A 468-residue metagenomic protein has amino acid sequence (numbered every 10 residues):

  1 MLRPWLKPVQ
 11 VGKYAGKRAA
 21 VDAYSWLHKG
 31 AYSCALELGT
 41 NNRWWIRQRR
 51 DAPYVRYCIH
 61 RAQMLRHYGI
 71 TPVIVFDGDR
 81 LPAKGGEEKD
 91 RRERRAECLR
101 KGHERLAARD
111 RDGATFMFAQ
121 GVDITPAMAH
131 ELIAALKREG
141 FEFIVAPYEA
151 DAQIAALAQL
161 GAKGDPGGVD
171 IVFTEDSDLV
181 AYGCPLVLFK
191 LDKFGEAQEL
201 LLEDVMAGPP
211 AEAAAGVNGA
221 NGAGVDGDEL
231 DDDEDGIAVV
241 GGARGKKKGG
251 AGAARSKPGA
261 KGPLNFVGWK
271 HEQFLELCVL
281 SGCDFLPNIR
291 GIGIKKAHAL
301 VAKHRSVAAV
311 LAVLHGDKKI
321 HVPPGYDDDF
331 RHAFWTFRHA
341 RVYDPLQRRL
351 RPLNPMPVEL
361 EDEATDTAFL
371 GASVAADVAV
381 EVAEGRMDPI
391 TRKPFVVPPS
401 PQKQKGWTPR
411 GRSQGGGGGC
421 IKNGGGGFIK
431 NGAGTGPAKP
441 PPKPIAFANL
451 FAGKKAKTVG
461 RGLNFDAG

Functional and structural regions predicted by a protein language model:
M1-W5, R56: Eukaryotic beta-rich interaction modules
L6-A15, P209-G219, G224-G468: Non-catalytic nucleic-acid-binding/docking modules located in mid-to-C-terminal regions of nucleic-acid enzymes
K13-E149, Q153-G164, N218-N221, L230-D233 (+2 more regions): Noncatalytic, basic helical substrate-engagement surface that gates or grips nucleic-acid strands
G30, K84-G85, V145, Y182-G183 (+4 more regions): Intrinsically disordered, low-complexity regions enriched in proline, serine, glycine and charged residues
P53-Q63, H130, A134, A152 (+7 more regions): Amphipathic alpha-helical interface elements that mediate macromolecular binding in regulatory proteins
I154, A162-L191, A223, A243 (+1 more regions): Acidic, metal-binding active-site segment of PIN/NYN-like and related structure-specific nucleases
C184-G216, D228, G259-K261: Acidic, PIN/NYN-like endoribonuclease modules and their adjacent C-terminal/linker elements
